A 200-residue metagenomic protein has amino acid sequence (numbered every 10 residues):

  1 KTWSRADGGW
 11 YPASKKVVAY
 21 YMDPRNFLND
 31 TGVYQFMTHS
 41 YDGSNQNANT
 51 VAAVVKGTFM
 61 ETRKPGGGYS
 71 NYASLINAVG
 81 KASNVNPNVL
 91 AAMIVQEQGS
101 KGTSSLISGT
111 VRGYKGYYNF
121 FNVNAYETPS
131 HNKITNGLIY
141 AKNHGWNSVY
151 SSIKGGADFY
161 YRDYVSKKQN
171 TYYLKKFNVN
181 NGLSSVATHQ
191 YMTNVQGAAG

Functional and structural regions predicted by a protein language model:
K1-A13, V17-L28, V33, Y114-G200: Non-catalytic cell-wall polysaccharide-engagement segments
K1-A73: N-terminal export signals and maturation junctions of secreted/periplasmic proteins
H39-S40, A82, A141, G145: Generic alpha-helical structural element
Y41-G57, Q96-S100, G155-V165: Glycine-rich, acidic and aromatic/proline-enriched surface loops and short helix-turn segments that act as binding
A48, A52, A73-N77, P87-A91 (+3 more regions): Extracytoplasmic/secreted envelope proteins and their assembly/folding machinery, especially bacterial periplasmic
G68, V85-N86, G145-S148: Secondary-structure capping and boundary motifs in well-ordered enzyme cores
N77-G80, N84-G102: Short, functionally critical alpha-helical segments immediately adjacent to catalytic or ligand/cofactor-binding
T103-V111: Short, solvent-exposed loop/turn and secondary-structure capping segments
